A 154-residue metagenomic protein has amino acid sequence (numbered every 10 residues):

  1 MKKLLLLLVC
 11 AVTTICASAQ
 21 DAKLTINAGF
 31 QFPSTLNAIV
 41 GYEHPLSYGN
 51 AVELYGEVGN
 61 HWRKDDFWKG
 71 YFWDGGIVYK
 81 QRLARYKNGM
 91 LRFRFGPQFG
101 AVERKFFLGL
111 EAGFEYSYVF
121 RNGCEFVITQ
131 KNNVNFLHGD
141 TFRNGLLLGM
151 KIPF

Functional and structural regions predicted by a protein language model:
L4-T13, A17: Sec-dependent N-terminal signal peptides
A19-A22, S47-A51, R82-L91, R104 (+1 more regions): Short loop/turn motifs that connect adjacent beta-strands in outer-membrane beta-barrel proteins
A19-K64, K151-P153: Short glycine/proline- and aromatic-enriched beta-strand/turn motifs that initiate or cap beta-hairpins
A22-L24, F32-A38, K69-G75, G89 (+2 more regions): Residues that define the transmembrane beta-barrel architecture of outer-membrane proteins
A28-F30, V40-H44, V58, G75-Q81 (+4 more regions): Residues on the lipid-exposed face of transmembrane beta-strands in outer-membrane beta-barrel proteins
F32-L36, Y48, N60-K64, L83-R85 (+2 more regions): Gram-negative outer-membrane beta-barrel proteins
W62-V102: Mid-chain, structured segments of secreted extracytoplasmic proteins
